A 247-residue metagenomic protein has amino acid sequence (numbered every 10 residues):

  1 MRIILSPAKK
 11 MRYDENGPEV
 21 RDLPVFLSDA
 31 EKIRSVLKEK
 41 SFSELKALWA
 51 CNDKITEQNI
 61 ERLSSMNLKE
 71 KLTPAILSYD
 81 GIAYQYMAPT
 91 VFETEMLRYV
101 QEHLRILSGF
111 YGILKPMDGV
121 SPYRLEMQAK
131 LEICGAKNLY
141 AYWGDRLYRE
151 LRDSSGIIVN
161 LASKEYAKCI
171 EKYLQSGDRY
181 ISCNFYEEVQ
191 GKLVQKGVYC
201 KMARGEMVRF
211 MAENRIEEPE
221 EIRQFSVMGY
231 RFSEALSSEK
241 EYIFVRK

Functional and structural regions predicted by a protein language model:
R2-S6, I157-N160: Short hydrophobic beta-strand segments
I4-V91: Active-site helix-to-loop segments that bind/position phosphate- or nucleotide-bearing substrates and donors across
P89-S238, I243-K247: Internal, well-folded beta-alpha domain core
